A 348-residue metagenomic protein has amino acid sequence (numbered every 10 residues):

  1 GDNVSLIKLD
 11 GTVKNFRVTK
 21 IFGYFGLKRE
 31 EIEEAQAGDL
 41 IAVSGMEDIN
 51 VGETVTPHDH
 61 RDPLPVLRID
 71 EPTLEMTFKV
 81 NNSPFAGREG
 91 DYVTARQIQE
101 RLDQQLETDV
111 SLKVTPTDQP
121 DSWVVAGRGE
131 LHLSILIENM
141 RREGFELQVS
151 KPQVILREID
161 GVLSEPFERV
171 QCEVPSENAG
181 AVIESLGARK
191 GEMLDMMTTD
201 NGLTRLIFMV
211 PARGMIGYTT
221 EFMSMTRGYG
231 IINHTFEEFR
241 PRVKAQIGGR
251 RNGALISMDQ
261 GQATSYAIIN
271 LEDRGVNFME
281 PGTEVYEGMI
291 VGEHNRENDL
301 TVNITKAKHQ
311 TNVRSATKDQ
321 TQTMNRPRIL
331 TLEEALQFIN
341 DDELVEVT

Functional and structural regions predicted by a protein language model:
G1-T348: Accessory interaction regions appended to the cores of large information-processing enzymes
